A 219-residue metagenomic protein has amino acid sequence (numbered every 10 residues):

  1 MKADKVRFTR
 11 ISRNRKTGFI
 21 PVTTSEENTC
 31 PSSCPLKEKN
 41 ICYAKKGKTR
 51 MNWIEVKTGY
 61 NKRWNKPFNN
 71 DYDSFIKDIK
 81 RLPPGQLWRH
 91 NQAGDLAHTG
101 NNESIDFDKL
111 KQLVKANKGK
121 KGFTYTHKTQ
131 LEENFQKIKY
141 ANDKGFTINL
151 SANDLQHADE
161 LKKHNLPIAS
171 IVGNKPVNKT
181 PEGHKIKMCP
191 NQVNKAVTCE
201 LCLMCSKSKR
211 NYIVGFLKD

Functional and structural regions predicted by a protein language model:
M1-D219: Class I S-adenosyl-L-methionine
